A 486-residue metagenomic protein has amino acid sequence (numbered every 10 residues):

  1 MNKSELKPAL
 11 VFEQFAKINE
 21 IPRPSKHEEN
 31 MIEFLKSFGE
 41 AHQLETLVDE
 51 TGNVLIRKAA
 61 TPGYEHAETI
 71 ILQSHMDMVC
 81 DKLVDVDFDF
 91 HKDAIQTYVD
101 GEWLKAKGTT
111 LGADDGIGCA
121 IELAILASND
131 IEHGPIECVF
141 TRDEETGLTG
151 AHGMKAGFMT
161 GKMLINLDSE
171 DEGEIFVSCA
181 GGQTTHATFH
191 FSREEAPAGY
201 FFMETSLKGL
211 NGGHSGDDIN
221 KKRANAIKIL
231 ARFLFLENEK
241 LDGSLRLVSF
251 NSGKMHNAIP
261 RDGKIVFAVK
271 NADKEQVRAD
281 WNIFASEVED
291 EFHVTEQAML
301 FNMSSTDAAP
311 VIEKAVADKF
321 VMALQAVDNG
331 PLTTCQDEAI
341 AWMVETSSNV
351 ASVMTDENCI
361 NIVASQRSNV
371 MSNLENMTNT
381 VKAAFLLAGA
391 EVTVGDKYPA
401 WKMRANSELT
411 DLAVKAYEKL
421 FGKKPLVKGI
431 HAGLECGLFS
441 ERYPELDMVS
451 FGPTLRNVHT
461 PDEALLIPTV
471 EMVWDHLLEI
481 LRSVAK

Functional and structural regions predicted by a protein language model:
N2-E102: Acidic/His- and Gly-rich active-site-bordering loop/insert found across diverse amide/peptide-bond hydrolases
K7-V11, E345-I360, F421-E479: Zn-dependent metallopeptidase/amidohydrolase metal-coordination segment
K36, G157, K222-K240, N271-K274 (+5 more regions): His/Asp/Glu-rich mid-to-C-terminal helical/loop segments that flank catalytic regions of hydrolases
Y64-T146, A151-K162, F202, A317 (+4 more regions): Active-site metal-coordination/substrate-binding segment of hydrolases, especially metallo-dependent peptidases
E102-K105, E145-T146, A156-R367: Midchain, well-structured core segments that form catalytic/ion-binding scaffolds
N225-I227, R232-F250, M403-L446: Active-site-adjacent substrate-binding region of metalloamidase/peptidase-like peptide-processing proteins
M343-A432: Substrate-recognition/cap regions that form aromatic- and gly/pro-loop-enriched pockets for small-molecule ligands
